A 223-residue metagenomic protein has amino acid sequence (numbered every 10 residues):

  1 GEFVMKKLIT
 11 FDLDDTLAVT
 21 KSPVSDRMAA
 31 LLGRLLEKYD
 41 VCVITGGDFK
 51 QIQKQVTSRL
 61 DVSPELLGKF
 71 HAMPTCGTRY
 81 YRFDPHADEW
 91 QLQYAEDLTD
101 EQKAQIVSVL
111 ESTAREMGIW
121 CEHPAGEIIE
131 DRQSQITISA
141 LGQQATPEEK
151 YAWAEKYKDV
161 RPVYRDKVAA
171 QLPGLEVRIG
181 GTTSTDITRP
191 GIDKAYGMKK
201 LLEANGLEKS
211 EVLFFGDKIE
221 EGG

Functional and structural regions predicted by a protein language model:
G1-V4: Short, Lys/Arg-enriched N-terminal segments with co-localized hydrophobic residues within the first ~10-30 amino acids
K7-S22, V43, A72: Asp-based phosphoryl-transfer active-site loop
L8, D40, E211-L213: Structural motif
I9-D14, P74-G77, F83-P85, R132-Q133 (+2 more regions): Short loop/turn segments at strand-loop or loop-helix junctions that form parts of catalytic or ligand-binding pockets
P23-A125: Active-site phosphate-binding/coordination module
I52-V56, A140, G223: A short acidic (Asp/Glu
E116-M117, C121-L213: Conserved acidic, metal-coordinating active-site core of Asp-based, Mg2+-dependent phosphoryl-transfer enzymes
I219: Catalytic phosphate/metal-binding cores of nucleic-acid and nucleotide-processing enzymes, i.e., regions that mediate
